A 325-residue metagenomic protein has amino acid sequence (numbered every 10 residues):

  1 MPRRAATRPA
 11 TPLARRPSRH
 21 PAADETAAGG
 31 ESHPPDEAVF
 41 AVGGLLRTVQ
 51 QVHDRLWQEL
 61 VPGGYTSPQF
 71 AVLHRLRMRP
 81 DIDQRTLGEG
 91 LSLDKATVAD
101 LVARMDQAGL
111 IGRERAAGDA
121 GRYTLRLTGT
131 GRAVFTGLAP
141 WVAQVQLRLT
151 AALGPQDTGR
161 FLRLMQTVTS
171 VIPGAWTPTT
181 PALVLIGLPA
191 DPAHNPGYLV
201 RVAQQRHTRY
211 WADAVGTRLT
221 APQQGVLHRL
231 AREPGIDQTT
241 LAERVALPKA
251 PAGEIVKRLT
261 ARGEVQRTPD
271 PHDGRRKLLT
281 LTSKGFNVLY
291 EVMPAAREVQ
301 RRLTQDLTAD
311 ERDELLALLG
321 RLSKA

Functional and structural regions predicted by a protein language model:
M1-G63, R163-T217: N-terminal leader segment of winged-helix/HTH proteins
A38, P68, T130, D157 (+7 more regions): N-terminal positioning helix adjacent to the helix-turn-helix/winged-helix DNA-binding module
T48, G64, D81, S92 (+8 more regions): Short, conserved sequence motifs enriched in acidic/basic residues, glycine, and aromatics that mark functional "hot
T48, V52, R77-M78, G90-L93 (+13 more regions): Alpha-helical structural segments
Q51-T97, A108, D191, R209-K249 (+1 more regions): N-terminal helix-turn-helix DNA-binding core of bacterial DNA-binding proteins
A103-R163, K257-A317: Charged, amphipathic alpha-helical coiled-coil/dimerization segments
D157, F161-T179, E311, L318-A325: A short beta-strand-loop micro-motif that forms or neighbors metal/cofactor- and ligand-binding patches at active-site
